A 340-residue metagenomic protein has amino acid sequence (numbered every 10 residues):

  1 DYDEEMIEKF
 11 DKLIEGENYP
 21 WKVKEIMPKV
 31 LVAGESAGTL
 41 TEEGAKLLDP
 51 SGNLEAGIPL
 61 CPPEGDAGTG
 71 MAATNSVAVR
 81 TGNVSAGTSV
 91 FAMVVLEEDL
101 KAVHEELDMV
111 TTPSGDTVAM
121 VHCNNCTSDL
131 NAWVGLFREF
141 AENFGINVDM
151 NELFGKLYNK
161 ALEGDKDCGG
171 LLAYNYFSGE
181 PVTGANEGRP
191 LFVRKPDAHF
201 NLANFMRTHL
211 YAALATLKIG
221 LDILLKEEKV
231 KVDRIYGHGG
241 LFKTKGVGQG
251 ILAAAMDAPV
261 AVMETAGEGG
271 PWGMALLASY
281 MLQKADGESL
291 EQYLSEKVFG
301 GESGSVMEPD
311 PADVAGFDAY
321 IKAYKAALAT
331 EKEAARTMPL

Functional and structural regions predicted by a protein language model:
D1-K24, V32-Y236, L241-L340: Active-site core segments that coordinate phosphate-bearing ligands/cofactors across diverse enzyme families
K29: N-terminal beta-strand-loop-alpha-helix module at the start of alpha/beta ligand-binding or catalytic domains
